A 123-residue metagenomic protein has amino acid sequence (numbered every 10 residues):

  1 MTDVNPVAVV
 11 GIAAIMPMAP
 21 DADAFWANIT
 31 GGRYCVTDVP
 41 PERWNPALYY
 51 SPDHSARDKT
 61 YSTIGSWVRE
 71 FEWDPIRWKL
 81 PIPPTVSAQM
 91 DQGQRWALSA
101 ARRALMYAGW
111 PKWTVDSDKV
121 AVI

Functional and structural regions predicted by a protein language model:
M1-S87, Q94, L98, R102-W110: ACP-dependent fatty acid/polyketide chain-elongation machinery
V115-S117: Terminal amphipathic helices with adjacent charged low-complexity linkers/tails
V120-I123: Extended hydrophobic secondary-structure segments that form protein cores and membrane-embedded regions
